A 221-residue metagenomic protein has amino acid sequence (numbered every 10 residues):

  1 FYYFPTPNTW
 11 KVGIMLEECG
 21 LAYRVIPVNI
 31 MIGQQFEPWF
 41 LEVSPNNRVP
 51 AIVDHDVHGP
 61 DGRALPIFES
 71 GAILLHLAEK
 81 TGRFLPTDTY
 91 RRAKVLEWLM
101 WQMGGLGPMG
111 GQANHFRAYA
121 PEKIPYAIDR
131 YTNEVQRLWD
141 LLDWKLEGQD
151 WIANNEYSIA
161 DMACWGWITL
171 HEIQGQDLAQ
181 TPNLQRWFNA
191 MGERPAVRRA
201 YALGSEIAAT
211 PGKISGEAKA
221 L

Functional and structural regions predicted by a protein language model:
F1-D129, N133, D143, A218: GST-like domain detector, emphasizing the conserved glutathione-binding G-site in the N-terminal thioredoxin-like
F1-Y3, P27, A163-G166, A202: Short beta-strand segments
M15, A78, W167-I168, Y201: Active-site-flanking alpha-helical
I30-M31, R186, E206: Positions that flank functional sites
E42, C164, E193, A202-L203: Phosphate-coordinating loops and pocket residues in cytosolic domains that bind phosphorylated ligands
L99-P195: GST-like fold's C-terminal all-alpha helical module
G204-L221: Acidic/histidine-enriched, glycine/proline-rich intrinsically disordered or flexible terminal extensions
